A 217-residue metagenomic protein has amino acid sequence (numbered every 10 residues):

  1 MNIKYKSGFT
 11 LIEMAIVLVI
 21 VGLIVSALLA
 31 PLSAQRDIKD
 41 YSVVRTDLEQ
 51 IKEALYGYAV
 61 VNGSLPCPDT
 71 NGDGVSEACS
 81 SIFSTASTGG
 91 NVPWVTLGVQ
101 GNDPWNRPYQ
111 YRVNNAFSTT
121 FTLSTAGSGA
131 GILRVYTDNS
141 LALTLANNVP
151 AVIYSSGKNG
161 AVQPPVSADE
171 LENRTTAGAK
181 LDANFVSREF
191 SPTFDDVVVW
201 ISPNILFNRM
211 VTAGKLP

Functional and structural regions predicted by a protein language model:
N2-R36: N-terminal single-pass transmembrane signal-anchor helix
A34-P217: N-terminal pilin/flagellin-like segments and related low-complexity appendage regions
